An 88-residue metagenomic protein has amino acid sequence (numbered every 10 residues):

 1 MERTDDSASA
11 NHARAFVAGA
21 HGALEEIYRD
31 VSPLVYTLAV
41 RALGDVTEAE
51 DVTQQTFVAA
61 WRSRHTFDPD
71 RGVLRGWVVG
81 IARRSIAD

Functional and structural regions predicted by a protein language model:
M1-L34: N-terminal module of bacterial RNA polymerase sigma factors
A13-R14, E25, Y36, V40 (+3 more regions): Solvent-exposed, non-membrane alpha-helical residues enriched in polar/charged side chains
V17-A18, R41-D45, Q55-R71: Sigma70-family region 2
G22-E26, T47, D51, G76: Short, solvent-exposed positions on alpha-helices
Y28-V46, S63, V79: Amphipathic, Lys/Arg- and hydrophobic-enriched alpha-helical face
T37, D51-V58, G72-R84: Structural recognition of an alpha-helix C-terminal capping motif at a helix-to-coil junction
